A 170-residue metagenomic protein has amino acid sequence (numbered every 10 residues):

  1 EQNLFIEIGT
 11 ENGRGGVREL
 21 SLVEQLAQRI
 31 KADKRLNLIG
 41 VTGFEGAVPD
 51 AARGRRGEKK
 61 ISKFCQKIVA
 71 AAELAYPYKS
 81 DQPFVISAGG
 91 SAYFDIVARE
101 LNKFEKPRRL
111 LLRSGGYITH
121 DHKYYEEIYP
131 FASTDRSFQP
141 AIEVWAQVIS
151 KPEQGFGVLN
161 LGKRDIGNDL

Functional and structural regions predicted by a protein language model:
Q2-F5, G9-A132: Active-site loop/helix belt of alpha/beta enzymes
I118-L170: Charged (often Lys/Glu-rich) extended helix/loop segments that serve as interaction or gating elements
